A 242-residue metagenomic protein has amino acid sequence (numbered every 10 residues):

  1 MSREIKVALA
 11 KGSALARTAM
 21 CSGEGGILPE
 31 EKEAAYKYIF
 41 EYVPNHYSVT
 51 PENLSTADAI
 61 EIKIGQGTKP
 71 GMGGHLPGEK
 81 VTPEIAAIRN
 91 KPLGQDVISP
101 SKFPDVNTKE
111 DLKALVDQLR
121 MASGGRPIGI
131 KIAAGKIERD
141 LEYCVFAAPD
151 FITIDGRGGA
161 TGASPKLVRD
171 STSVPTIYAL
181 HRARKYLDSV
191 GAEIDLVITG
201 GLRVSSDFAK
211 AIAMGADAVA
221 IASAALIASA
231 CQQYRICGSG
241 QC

Functional and structural regions predicted by a protein language model:
M1-I85, R89-I98: N-terminal capping/small domains of soluble enzymes
F103-C242: Glycine-rich phosphate/ribose-binding loops and adjacent secondary-structure elements that form binding surfaces
